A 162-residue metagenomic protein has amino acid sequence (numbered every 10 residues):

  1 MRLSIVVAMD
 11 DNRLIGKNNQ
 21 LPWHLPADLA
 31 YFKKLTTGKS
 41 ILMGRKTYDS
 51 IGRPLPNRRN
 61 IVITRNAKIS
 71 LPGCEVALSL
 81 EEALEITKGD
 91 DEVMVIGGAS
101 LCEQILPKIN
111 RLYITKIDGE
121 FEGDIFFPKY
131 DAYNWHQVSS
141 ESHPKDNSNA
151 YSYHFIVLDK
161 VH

Functional and structural regions predicted by a protein language model:
M1-I5: Extreme N-terminal starter segment of soluble prokaryotic enzymes
V7-S40, R45-H162: Flexible, gly/pro- and Lys/Arg-enriched active-site loops
